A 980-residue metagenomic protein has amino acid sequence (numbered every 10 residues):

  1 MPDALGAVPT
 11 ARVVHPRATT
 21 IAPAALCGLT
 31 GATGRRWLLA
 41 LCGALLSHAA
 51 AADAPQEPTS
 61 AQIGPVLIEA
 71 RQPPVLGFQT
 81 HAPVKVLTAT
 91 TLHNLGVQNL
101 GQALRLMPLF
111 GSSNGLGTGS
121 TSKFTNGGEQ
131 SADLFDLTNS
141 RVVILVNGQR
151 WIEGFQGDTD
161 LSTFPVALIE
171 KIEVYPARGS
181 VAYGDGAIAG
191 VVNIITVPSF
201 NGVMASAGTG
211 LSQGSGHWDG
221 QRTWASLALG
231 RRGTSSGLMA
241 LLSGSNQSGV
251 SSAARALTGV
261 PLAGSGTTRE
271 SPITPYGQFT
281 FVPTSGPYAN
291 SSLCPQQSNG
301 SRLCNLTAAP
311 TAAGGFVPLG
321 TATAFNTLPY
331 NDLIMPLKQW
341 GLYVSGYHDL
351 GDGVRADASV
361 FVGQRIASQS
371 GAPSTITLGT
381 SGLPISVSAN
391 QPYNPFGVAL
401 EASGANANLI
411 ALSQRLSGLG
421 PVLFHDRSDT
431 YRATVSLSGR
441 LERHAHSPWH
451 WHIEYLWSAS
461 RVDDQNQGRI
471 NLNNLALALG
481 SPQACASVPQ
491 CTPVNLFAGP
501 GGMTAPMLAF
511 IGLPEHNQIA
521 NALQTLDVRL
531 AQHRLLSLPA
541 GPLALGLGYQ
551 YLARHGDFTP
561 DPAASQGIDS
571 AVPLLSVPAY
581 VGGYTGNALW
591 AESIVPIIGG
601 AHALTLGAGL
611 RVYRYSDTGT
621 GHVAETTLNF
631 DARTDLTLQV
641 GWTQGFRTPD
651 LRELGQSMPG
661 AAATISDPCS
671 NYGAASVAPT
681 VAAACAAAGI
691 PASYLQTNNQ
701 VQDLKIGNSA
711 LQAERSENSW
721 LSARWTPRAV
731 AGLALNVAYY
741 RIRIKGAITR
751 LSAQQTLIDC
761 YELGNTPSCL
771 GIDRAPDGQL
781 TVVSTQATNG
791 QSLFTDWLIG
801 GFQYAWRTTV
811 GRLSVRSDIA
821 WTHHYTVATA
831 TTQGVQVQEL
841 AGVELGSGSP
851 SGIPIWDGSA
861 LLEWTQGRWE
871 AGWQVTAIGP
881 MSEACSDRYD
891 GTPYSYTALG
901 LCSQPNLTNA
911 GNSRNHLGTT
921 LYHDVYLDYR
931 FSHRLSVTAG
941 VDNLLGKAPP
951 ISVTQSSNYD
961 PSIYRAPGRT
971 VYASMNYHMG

Functional and structural regions predicted by a protein language model:
P2-R17, I21-A22, L26-P108, W224-A228 (+3 more regions): N-terminal Sec signal peptide and the immediately downstream disordered periplasmic leader that contains the TonB box
P55-P58, V66-L116, S120-T125, D133 (+8 more regions): N-terminal plug
L100-A103, Q130-D133, P165, V174 (+2 more regions): N-terminal periplasmic accessory domains that precede and gate Gram-negative outer-membrane beta-barrel machines
F124-P176, M204-A207, G546, A564: Periplasmic plug
S199-G202, R232-S235, L350-V354, R440-W451 (+10 more regions): Short loop/turn motifs that connect adjacent beta-strands in outer-membrane beta-barrel proteins
S248, L257-S265, N299-L337, Y343 (+7 more regions): Surface-exposed, low-complexity loop segments enriched in small/polar and acidic residues
D464-Q465, N471-N473, T643, G660-A661 (+5 more regions): C-terminal beta-signal and terminal closure region of outer-membrane beta-barrel proteins
K745, H823-T826, Q874-S895, D928-G980: C-terminal beta-signal and adjacent terminal beta-strands/loops of Gram-negative outer-membrane beta-barrel proteins
